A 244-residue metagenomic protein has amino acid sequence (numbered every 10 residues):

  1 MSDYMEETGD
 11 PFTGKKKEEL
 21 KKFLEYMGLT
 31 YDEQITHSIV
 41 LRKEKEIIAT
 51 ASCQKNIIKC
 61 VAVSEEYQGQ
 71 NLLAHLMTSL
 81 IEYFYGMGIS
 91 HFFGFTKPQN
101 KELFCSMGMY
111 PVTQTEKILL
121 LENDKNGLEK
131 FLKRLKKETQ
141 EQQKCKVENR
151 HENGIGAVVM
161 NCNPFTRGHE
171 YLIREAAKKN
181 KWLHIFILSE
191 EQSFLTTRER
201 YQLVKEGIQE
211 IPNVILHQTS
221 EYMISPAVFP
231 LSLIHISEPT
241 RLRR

Functional and structural regions predicted by a protein language model:
M1-E33: Short amphipathic alpha-helix that is part of the acyltransferase structural core
V40, K45-A62: Conserved beta-strand in the GNAT
C60-H75, M87, E102: Conserved glycine-rich acetyl-CoA-binding loop
G69-E82, H169-I173: Conserved acetyl-CoA-binding loop-helix of GNAT-fold acetyltransferases
F84-T96: Conserved GNAT acetyl-CoA-binding A-motif
F93-E102, E122-K125: Conserved beta-strand-loop-alpha-helix junction that forms the acyl-donor binding cleft
K97-E116: Conserved active-site alpha-helix within GNAT-family acetyltransferase domains
I234-R244: Single conserved hydrophobic/aromatic residue that forms the stacking wall/gate of nucleotide- or nucleobase-binding
